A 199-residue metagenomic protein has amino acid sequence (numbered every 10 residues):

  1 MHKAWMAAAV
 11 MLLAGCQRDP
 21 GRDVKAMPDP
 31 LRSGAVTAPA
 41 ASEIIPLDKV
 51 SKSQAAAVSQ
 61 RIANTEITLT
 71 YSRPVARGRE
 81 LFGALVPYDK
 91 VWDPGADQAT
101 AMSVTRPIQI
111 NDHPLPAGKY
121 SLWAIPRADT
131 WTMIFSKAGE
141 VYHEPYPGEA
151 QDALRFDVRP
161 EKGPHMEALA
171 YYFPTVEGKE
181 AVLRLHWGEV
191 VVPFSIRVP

Functional and structural regions predicted by a protein language model:
H2-A7: Sec-dependent signal peptide recognition, specifically the positively charged N-region followed immediately by
L13-G15: C-terminal motif of bacterial Sec signal peptides marking the signal peptidase cleavage site
Q17-L85, K90, G139, E144-P199: Primarily secretory-pathway and cell-envelope proteins
K90-V141: Mid-length scaffold segments of soluble, non-membrane domains
